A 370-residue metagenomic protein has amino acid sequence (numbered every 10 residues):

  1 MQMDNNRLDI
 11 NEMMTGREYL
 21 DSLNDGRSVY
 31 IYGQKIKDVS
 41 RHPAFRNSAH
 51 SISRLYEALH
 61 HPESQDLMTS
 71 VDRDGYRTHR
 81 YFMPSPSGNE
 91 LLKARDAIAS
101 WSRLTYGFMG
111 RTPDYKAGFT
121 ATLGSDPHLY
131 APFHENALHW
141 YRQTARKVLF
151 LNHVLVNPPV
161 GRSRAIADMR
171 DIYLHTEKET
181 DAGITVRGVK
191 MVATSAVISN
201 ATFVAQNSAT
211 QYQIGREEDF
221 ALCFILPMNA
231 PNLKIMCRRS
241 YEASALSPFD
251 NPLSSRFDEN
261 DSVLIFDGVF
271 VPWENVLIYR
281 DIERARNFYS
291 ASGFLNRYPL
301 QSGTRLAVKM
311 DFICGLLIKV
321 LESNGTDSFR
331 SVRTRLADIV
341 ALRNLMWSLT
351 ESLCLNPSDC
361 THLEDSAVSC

Functional and structural regions predicted by a protein language model:
D4-A58: N-terminal-proximal low-complexity accessory segments that begin disordered and transition into the first
N5, V29, S292-Q301, T326-R333: Short, charged, low-complexity loops and linkers
M14-G26, L277-F288, T304-L316: Acidic, low-complexity proline/glycine-rich segments
R46, H50, R142-A145, V308-D311 (+2 more regions): Generic structural signal for well-ordered, non-transmembrane alpha-helical segments in soluble/cytosolic regions
E57-L151: Internal helix-loop-helix
H153-S302: FAD-binding core of flavoproteins
Q301-C360: Extended amphipathic alpha-helical segments enriched in small hydrophobics
L363-C370: Long, low-complexity C-terminal extensions of enzymes
